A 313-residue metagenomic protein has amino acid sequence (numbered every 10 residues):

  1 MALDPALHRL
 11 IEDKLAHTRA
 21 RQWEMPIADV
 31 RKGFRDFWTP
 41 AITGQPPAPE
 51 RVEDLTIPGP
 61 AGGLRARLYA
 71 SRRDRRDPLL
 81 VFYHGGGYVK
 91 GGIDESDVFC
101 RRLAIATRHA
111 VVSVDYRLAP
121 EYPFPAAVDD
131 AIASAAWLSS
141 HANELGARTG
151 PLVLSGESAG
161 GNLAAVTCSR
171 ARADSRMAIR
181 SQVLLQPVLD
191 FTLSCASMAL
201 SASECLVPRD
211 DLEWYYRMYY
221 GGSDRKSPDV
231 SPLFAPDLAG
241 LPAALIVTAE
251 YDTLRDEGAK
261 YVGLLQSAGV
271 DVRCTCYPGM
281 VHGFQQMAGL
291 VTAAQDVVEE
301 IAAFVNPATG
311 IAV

Functional and structural regions predicted by a protein language model:
M1-L68, G310-V313: A glycine/proline-hinged amphipathic helix-loop "lid/cap" segment that gates access to hydrophobic ligand pockets
P58-P60, A66-R76, L233-L238: Short beta-strand-to-loop junctions in surface cap/lid or active-site-entrance loops
R76-G86: Short beta-strand element of the alpha/beta-hydrolase
D94-V114: Short amphipathic alpha-helix adjacent to the substrate-entry channel of hydrolases
Y122-E144, I301: Alpha/beta-hydrolase active-site loop
S139-L154, D174: Gly/Ser-rich "nucleophile elbow"/oxyanion-hole loop immediately N-terminal to the catalytic nucleophile in hydrolases
G150, A165-V313: Alpha/beta hydrolase fold serine-hydrolase catalytic domain that processes acyl esters and thioesters
G156, G160, A164: Gly/Ala-rich beta-loop-alpha elbow adjacent to hydrolase catalytic centers
